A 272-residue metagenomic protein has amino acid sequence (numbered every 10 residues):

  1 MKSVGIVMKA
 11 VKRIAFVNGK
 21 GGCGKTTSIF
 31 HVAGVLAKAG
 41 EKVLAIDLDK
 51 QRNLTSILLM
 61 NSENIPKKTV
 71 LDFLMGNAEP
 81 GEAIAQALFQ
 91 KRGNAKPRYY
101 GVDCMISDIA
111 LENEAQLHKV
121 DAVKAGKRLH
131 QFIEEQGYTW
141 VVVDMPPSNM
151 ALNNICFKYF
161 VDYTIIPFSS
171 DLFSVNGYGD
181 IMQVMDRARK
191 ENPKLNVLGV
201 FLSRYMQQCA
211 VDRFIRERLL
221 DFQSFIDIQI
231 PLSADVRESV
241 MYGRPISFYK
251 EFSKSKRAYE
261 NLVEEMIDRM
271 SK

Functional and structural regions predicted by a protein language model:
M1-K272: P-loop NTP-binding core
